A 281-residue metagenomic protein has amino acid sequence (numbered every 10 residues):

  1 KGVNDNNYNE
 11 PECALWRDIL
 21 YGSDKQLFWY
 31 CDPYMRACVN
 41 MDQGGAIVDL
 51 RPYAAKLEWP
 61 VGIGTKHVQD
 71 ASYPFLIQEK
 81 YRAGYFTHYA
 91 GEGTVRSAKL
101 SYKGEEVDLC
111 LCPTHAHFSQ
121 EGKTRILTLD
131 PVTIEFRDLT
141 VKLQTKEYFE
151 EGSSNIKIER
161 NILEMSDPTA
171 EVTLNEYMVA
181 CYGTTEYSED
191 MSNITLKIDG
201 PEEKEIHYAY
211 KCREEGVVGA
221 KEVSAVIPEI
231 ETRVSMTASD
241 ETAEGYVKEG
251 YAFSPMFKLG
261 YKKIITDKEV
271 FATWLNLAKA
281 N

Functional and structural regions predicted by a protein language model:
K1-A37, G44-G45, F257: Catalytic domains of carbohydrate-active enzymes that cleave complex glycans
N7-L20, G62, T128-T133, S153 (+4 more regions): Beta-strand-rich recognition/accessory modules
D18-G22, F28-Y30, C112-G122, E147-F149 (+3 more regions): Short, exposed beta-strand/loop patches in secreted or surface proteins that constitute
G22-D24, W29-C31, D42, E121-K123 (+4 more regions): Solvent-exposed loop and beta-edge segments used for protein-protein assembly and interaction
F28-D32, L196, V223-A225: Short acidic-hydrophobic surface loop/beta-edge motif
R36-E135: Acidic-aromatic substrate-binding/catalytic surfaces of carbohydrate-active enzymes
D49-Y53, V132-K146, E151-G200: Acidic (Asp/Glu-rich), glycine- and aromatic
R125, L139-L143, T273: One face of beta-strands
